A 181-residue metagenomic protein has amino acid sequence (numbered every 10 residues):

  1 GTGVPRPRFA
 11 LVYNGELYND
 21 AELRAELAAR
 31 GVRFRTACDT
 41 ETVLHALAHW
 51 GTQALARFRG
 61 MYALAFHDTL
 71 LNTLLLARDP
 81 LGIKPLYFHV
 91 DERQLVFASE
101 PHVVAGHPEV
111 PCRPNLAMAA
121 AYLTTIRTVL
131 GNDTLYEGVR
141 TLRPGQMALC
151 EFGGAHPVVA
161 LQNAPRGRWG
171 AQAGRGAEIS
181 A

Functional and structural regions predicted by a protein language model:
G1-A181: Cysteine-centered catalytic environments shared across enzyme families
